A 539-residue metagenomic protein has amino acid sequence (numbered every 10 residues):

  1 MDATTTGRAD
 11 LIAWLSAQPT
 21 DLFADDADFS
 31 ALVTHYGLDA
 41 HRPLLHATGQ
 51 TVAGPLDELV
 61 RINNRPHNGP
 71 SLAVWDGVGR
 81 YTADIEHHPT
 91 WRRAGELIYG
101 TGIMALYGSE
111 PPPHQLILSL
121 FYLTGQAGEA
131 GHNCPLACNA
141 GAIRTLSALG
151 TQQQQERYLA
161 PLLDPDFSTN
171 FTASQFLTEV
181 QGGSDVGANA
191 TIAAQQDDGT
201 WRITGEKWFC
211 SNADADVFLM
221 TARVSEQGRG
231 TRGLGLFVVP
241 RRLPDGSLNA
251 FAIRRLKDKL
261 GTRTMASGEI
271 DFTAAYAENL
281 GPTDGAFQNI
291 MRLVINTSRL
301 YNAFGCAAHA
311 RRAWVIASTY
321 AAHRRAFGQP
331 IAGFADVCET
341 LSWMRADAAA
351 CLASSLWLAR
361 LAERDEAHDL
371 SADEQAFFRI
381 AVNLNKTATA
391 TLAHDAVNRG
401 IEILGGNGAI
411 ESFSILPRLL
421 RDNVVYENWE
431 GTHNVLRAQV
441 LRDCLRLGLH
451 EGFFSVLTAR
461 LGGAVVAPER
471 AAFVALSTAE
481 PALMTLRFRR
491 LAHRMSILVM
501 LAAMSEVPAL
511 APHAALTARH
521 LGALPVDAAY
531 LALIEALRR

Functional and structural regions predicted by a protein language model:
M1-E110: Extended, charge-enriched "interface" segments that sit outside catalytic cores
D2-L22, D28-A31, G406-R470, L524-R539: Glycine-rich phosphate/cofactor-binding loops in nucleotide/flavin-utilizing enzymes
G77-T169, S211-A213, W429: Internal helix-loop-helix
S174-D197, R202, E206-W208, A213-V217 (+4 more regions): Flexible, glycine/threonine-enriched loop-and-boundary segments that flank and lead into catalytic domains of large
T200, T204-A250: A short core secondary-structure module
D245-A250, R254, A266-S298, V315-A332 (+1 more regions): A glycine-rich, basic-preceded beta-loop-alpha segment at the flavin cofactor/substrate interface of flavin-utilizing
A349-K386, E402-L404, S477-T485: C-terminal helix-coil-helix/basic helical segment that borders enzyme active sites and/or dimer interfaces and provides
R460-R539: C-terminal amphipathic alpha-helical interaction region
